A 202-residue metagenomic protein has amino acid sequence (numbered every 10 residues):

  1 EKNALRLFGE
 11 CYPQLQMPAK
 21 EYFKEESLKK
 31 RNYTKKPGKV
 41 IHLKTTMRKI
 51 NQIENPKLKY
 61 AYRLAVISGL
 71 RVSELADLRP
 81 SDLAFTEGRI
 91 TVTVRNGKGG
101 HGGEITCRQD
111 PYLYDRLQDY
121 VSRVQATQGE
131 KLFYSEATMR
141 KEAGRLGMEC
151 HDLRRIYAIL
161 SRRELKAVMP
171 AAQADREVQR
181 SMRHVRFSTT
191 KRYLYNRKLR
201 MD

Functional and structural regions predicted by a protein language model:
E1-Q16: Non-catalytic DNA-binding core/recognition domains of DNA-processing enzymes
Q14-R48, K98: Flexible interdomain linker/hinge and immediately adjacent N-terminus of the catalytic tyrosine-recombinase domain
K39-L43, I53-E54, L64, C150-R154 (+1 more regions): Residue-level marker of regulatory loop/turn positions in helix-turn-helix DNA-binding domains and in histidine
K44-V72: Basic, Lys/Arg- and aromatic-enriched nucleic-acid-binding interface segment
L75, M148, A158, L165-R183: Active-site-proximal segment of tyrosine recombinases
D77-D115: Conserved tyrosine-mediated DNA breakage-rejoining catalytic core shared by Y-recombinases
K98, M182-D202: Catalytic-site neighborhood detector that most strongly recognizes the C-terminal catalytic loop/helix of tyrosine
Q109-Y157, R162: Active-site/catalytic core of tyrosine-dependent DNA strand-transfer enzymes
